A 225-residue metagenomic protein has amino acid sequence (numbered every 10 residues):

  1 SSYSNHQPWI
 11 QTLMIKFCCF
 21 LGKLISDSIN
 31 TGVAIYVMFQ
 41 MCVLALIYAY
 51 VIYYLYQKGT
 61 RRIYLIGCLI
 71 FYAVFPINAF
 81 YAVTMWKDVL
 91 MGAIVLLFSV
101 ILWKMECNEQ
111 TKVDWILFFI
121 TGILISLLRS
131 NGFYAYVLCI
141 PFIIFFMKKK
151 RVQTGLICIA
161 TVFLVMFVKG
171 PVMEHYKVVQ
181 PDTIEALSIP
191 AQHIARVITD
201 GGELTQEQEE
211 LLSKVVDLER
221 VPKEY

Functional and structural regions predicted by a protein language model:
S1-C18, D27, T31: Extracytoplasmic catalytic/substrate-binding loops of multi-pass membrane glycan-assembly enzymes
M38-G59, L97: Transmembrane-helix motifs of polytopic, lipid-linked glycan transferases
L65-P76, G122-S126: Short helix- or helix-capping micro-motifs that position conserved polar/aromatic residues at function-defining sites
F80-L90, L128: Short acidic/glycine- and proline-prone juxtamembrane loop motifs at membrane-interface regions of multi-pass membrane
L90-C107, D114-G122, C139-I140: Specific aromatic-rich, kink-prone transmembrane helix
W115-R129, P141, A160-M166: Membrane-interface alpha helices of multi-pass inner-membrane proteins
S130-F146, G155-C158: Transmembrane-embedded, aromatic-rich helix segments that form part of the hydrophobic channel/pocket engaging
K177-Y225: Membrane-proximal stem/loop segments at transmembrane-domain junctions that anchor or position
